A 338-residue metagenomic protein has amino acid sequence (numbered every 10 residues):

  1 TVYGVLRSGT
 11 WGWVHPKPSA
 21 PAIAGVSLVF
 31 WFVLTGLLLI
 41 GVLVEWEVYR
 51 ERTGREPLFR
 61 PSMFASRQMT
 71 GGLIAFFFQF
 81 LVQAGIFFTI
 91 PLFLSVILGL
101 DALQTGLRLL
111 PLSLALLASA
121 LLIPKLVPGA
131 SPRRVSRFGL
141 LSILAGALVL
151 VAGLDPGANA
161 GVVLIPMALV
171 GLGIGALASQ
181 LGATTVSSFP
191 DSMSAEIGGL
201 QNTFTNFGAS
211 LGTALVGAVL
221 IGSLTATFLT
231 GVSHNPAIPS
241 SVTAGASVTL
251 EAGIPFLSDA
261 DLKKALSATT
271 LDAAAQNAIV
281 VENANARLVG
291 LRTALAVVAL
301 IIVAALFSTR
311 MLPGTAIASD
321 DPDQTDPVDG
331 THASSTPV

Functional and structural regions predicted by a protein language model:
T1-F32, L43-V48: Phenylalanine-glycine-rich, low-complexity intrinsically disordered regions, typified by the FG/GLFG repeat domains
V2, F80, A84-F88, I143 (+4 more regions): Hydrophobic alpha-helical transmembrane segments in multi-pass membrane proteins
V2, L6, I40-E47, F87 (+3 more regions): Structural signal for membrane-spanning alpha-helices in multi-pass inner-membrane proteins, emphasizing helix cores
G9-T10, L98, G153-A158, P190 (+2 more regions): Short helix-capping/hinge motifs at transmembrane helix termini and TM-loop junctions
V26-F32, R52-E196, G212: Transmembrane core module of solute transporters
I40, L117, L144-A145, A299-L306: Small-residue-rich packing faces within the transmembrane alpha-helices of Major Facilitator Superfamily
V44, Y49, Q68, T225 (+2 more regions): Transmembrane-helix exit segments and adjacent C-terminal regions of multi-pass membrane proteins
L92, V163-E251, T293, F307-M311: Small-residue-rich alpha-helical segments with characteristic i,i+4
